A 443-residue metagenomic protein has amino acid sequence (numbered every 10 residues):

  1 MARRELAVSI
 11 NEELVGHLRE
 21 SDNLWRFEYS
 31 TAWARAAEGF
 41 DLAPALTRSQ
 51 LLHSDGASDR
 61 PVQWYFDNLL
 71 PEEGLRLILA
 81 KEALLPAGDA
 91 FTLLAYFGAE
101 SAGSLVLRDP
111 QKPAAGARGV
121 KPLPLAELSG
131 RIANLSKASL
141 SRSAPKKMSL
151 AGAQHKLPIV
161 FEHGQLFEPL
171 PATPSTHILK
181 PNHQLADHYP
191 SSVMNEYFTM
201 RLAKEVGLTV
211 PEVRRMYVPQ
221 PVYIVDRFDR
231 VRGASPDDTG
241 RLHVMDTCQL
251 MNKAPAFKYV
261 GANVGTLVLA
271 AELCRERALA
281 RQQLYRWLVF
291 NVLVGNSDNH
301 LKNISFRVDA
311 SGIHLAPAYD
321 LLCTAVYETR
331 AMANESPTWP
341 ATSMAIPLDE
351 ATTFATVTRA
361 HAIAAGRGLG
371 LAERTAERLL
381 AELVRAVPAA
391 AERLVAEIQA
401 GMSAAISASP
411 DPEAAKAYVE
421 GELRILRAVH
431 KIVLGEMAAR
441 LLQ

Functional and structural regions predicted by a protein language model:
M1-Q443: Phosphate/dinucleotide-binding and metal-coordinating scaffold of catalytic cores in nucleotide-dependent enzymes
